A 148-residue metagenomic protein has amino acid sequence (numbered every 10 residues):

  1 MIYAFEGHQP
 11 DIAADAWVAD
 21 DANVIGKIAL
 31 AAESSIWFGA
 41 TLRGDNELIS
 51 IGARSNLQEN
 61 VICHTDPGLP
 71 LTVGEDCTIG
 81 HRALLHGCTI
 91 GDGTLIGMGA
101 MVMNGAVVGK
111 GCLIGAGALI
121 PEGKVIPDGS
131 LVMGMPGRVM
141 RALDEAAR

Functional and structural regions predicted by a protein language model:
M1-I12, W17, D45-V61, T65-E75 (+1 more regions): Glycine-rich hexapeptide-repeat left-handed beta-helix
A22: Compact, Lys/Arg-rich rRNA/RNP-binding cores from ribosome-related proteins
I25-A31: N-terminal glycine-rich anion-binding loops that anchor highly charged ligand groups
